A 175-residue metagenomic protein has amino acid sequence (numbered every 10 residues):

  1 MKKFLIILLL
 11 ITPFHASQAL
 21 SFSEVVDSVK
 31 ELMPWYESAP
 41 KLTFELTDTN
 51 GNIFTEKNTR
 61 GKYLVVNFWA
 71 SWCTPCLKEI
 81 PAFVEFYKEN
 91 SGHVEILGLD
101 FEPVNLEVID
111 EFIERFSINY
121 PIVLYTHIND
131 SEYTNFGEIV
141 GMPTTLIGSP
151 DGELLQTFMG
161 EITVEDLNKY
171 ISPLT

Functional and structural regions predicted by a protein language model:
M1-T43: N-terminal targeting signals for export/organelle localization
T43-L64, Y133: A short beta-strand-turn-helix
K62-L64, F68-W72, G141: Short pre-active-site segment immediately N-terminal to redox-active cysteine/selenocysteine motifs in thiol-based
V65-V66, I96, T145: Hydrophobic beta-strand anchors of alpha/beta hydrolase catalytic cores
F68-E85: Conserved redox-active cysteine motifs that mediate thiol-disulfide chemistry, especially di-cysteine Cys-X(1-2)-Cys
T74, P103-E107, I162-E165: Short alpha-helical
K88-I128, M142: Conserved segment of the thioredoxin-like fold in thiol-based oxidoreductases
R115-I118, Y125-S172: Thiol/disulfide oxidoreductase modules built on the thioredoxin-like
